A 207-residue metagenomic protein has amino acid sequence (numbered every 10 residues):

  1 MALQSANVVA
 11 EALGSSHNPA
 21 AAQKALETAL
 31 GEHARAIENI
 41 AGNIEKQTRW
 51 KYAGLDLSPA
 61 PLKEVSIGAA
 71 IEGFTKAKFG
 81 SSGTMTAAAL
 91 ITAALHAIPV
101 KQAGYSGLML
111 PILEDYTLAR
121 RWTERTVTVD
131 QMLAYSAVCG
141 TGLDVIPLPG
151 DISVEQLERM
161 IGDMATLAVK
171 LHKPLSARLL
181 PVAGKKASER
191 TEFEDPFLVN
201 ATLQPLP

Functional and structural regions predicted by a protein language model:
M1-P207: Anaerobic metallocofactor- and corrinoid-dependent redox/one-carbon enzyme cores, especially those from methanogenesis
